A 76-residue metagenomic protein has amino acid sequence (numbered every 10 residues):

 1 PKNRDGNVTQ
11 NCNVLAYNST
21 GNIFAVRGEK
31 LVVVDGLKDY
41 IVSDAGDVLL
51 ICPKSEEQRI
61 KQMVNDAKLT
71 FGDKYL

Functional and structural regions predicted by a protein language model:
P1-L76: Left-handed beta-helix
